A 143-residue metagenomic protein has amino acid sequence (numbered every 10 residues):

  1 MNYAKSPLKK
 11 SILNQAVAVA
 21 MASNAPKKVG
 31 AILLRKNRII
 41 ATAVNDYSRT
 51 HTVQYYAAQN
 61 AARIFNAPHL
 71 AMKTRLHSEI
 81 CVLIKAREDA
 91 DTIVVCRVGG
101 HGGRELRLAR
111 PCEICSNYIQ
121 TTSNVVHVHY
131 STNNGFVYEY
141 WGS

Functional and structural regions predicted by a protein language model:
N2-K28: Short, basic/aromatic recognition patches
Y3-P7, A41-S143: Zn2+-dependent cytidine deaminase-like catalytic core
K28-A43, Y130: Short beta-strand scaffold segments in enzyme catalytic cores
